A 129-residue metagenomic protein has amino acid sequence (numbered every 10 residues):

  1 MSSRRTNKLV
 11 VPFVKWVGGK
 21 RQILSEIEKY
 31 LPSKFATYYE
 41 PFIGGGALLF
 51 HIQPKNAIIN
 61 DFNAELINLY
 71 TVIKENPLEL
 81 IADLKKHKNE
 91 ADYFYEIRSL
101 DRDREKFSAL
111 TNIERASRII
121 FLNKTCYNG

Functional and structural regions predicted by a protein language model:
M1-I43, A47-L48, I52: S-adenosyl-L-methionine
K55-G129: Class I S-adenosyl-L-methionine-dependent methyltransferase module
